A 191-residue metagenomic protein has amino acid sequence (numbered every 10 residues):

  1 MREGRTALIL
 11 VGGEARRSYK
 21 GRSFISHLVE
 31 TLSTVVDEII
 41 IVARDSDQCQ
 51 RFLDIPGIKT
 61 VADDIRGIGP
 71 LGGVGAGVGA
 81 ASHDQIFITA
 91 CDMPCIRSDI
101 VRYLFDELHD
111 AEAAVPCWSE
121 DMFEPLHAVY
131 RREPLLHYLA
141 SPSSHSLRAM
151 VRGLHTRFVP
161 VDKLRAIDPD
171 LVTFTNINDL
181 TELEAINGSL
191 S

Functional and structural regions predicted by a protein language model:
R2-E133, H137-H145, A149-V172, L180 (+1 more regions): Nucleotide and nucleotide-moiety/phosphate-recognizing core
I177: Regulatory input/activation interfaces that engage signals or partners
A185-S191: Terminal amphipathic alpha-helical/low-complexity segments used for targeting or macromolecular assembly
